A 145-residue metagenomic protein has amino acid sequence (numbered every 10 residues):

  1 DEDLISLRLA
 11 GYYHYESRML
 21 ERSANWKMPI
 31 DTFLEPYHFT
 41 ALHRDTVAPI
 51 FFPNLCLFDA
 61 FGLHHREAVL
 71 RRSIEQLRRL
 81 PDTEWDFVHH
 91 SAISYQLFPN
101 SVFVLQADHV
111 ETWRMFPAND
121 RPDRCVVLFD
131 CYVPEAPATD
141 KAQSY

Functional and structural regions predicted by a protein language model:
D1-Y145: C-terminal catalytic domain of Rieske-type non-heme iron oxygenases
